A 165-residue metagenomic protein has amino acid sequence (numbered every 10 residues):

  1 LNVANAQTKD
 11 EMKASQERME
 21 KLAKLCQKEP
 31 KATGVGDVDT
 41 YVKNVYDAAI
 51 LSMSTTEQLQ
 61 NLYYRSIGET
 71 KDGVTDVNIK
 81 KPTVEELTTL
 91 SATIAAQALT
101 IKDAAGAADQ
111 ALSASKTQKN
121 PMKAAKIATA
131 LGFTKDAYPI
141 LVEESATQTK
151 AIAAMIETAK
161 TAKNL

Functional and structural regions predicted by a protein language model:
L1-N5: C-terminal segment of classical bacterial N-terminal signal peptides
A6-I79, T161-L165: Immediate post-signal-peptide N-terminus of mature secreted/exported proteins
M12-S15, K31-G34, V38-Y41, S52 (+1 more regions): C-terminal amphipathic alpha-helix
L22, N78-A146: Long, amphipathic, charge-rich alpha-helical segments that form helical bundles/coiled-coils
S54-Y64, G68, L99, D103-G106 (+4 more regions): Charged/polar positions within long, soluble alpha-helices
